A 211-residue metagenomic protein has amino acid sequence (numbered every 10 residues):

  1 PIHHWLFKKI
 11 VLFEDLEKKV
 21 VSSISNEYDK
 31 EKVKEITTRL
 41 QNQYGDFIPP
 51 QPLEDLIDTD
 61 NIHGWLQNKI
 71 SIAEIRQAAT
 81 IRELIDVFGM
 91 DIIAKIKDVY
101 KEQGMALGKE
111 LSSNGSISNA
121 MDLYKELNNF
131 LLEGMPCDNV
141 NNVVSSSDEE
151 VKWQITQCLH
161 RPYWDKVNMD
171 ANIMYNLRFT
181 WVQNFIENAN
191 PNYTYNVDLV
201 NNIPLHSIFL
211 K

Functional and structural regions predicted by a protein language model:
P1-D148, D165: N-terminal accessory segment detector
M135-D138, Q157-C158, N202-L205: Functionally engaged cysteine thiol sites
N142, V151, H206-I208: A broad, low-specificity signal marking well-ordered, structured residues that form hydrophobic/aromatic
D148-D198: Short, hydrophobic/π-rich interface segment
V197-K211: Beta-rich nucleic-acid/ligand-interaction surfaces
